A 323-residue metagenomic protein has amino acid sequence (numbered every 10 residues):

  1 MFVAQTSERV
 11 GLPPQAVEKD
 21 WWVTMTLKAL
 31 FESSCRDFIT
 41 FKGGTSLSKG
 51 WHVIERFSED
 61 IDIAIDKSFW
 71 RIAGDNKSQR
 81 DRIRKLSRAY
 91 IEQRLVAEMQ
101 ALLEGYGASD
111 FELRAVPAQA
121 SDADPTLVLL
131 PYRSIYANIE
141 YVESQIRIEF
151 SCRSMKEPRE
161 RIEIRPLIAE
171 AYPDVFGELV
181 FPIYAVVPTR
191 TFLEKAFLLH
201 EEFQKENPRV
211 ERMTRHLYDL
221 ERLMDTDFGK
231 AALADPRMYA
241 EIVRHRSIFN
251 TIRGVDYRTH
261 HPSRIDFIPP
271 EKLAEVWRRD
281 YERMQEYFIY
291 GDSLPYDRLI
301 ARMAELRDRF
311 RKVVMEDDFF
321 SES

Functional and structural regions predicted by a protein language model:
M1-I39, K49-E55, K67-S323: Structured mid-to-C-terminal alpha-helical surface segments
F41-T45: Glycine-rich beta-strand-to-loop/alpha-helix junction loops that act as flexible
I63-A64: Glycine-rich active-site/cofactor-binding loop and its immediate structural neighborhood
